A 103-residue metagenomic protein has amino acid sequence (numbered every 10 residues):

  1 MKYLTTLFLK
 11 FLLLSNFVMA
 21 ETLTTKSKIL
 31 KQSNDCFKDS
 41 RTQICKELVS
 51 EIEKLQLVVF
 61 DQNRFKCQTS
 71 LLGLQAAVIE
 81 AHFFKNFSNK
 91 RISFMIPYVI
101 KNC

Functional and structural regions predicted by a protein language model:
M1-A20: Classical Sec-dependent N-terminal signal peptides that target proteins to the secretory pathway
L7-L12, S40, V49, Q62: Intrinsically disordered, low-complexity Ser/Thr/Pro-rich tracts
L14, I29-L30, D39, D61 (+1 more regions): Processing junctions and N-termini across compartments
M19-S50: Immediate post-signal-peptide N-terminus of mature secreted/exported proteins
T42-E47, I52-Q56, L74-V78: Extracellular/mature segments of secreted proteins
F60-C103: Mid-chain, structured segments of secreted extracytoplasmic proteins
